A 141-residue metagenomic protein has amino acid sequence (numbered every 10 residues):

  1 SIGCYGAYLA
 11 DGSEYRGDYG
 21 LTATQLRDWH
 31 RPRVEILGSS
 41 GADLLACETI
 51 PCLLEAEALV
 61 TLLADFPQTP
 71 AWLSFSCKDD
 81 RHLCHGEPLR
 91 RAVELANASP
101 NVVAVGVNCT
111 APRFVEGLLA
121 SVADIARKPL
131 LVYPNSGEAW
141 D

Functional and structural regions predicted by a protein language model:
S1-D141: Domain-level signal for soluble alpha/beta catalytic cores
